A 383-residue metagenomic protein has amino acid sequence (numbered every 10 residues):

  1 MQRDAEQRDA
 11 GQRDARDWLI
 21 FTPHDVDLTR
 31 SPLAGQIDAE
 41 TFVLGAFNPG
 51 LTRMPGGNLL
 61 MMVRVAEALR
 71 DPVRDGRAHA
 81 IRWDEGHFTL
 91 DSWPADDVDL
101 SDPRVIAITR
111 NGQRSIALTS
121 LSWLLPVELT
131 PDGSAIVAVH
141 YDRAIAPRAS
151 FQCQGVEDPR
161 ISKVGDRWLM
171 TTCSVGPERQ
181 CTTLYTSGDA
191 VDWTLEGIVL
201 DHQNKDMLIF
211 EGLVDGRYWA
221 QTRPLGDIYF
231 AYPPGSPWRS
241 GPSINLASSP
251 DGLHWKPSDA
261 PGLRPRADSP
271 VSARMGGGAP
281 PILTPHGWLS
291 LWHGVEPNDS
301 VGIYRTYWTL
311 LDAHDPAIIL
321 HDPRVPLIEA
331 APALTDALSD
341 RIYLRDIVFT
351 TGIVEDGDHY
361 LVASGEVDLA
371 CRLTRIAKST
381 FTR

Functional and structural regions predicted by a protein language model:
M1-Q154, S162-L208, G212-A273, L283-D346 (+1 more regions): Beta-rich carbohydrate-recognition and catalytic domains
